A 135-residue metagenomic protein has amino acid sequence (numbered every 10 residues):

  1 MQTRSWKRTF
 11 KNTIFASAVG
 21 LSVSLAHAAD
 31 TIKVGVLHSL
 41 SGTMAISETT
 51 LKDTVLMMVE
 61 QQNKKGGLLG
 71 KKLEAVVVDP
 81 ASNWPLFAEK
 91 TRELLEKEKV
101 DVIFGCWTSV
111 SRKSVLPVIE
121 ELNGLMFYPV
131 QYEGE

Functional and structural regions predicted by a protein language model:
Q2-F15: Bacterial N-terminal signal peptides that target proteins for export
N12-S24: Bacterial N-terminal signal peptides
A29, K52-A75: Signal peptide-proximal N-terminal region of secreted/periplasmic/extracellular or secretory-lumen proteins
T31-K33: Residues that mark the start of a beta-strand
G35-T54, V78-P85, W107-V110: Extracytoplasmic "Venus flytrap"
V36, T54, M58, K65 (+1 more regions): Alpha-helical structural signal in soluble globular domains
W84-D101: Short, well-structured alpha-helical segments in soluble
K99-E135: Extracytoplasmic ligand/sensor domains, especially the bilobed periplasmic-binding protein
